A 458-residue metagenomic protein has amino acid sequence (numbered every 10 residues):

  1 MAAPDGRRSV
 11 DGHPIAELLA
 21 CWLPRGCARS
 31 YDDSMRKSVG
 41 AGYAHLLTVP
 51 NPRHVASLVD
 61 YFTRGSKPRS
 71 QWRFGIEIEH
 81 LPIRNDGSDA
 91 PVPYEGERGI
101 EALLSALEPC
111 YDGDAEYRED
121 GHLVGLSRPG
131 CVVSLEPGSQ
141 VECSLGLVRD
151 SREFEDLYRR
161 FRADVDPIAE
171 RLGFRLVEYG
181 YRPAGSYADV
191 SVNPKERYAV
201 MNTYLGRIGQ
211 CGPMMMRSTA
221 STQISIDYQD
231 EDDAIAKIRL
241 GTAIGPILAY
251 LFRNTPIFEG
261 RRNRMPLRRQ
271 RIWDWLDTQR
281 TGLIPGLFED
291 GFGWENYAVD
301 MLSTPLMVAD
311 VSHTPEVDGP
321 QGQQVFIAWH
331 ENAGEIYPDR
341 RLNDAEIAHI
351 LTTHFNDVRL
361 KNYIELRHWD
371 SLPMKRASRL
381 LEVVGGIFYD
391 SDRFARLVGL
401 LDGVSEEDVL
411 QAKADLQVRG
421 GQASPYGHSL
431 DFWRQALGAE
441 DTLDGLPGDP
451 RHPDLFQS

Functional and structural regions predicted by a protein language model:
M1-V10, P14, P24: Compositionally biased, low-complexity flexible segments
G12-P14, A28, D32-D33: Short hydrophobic alpha-helical segments enriched in small aliphatic residues
L18: Cationic, low-complexity basic patches in intrinsically disordered or flexible, solvent-exposed regions
R36-Q210, S218, R253, R376 (+2 more regions): Terminal catalytic/cofactor-binding subdomain
L81, Q223-S225, E365-R367: Structured core elements
E170-R171, R175-R359: Loop-rich catalytic cores of soluble enzymes, especially ATP-dependent carboxylate-amine ligases and other
Q321-D408: Long, well-ordered mid-to-C-terminal structural blocks that present hydrophobic/aromatic surfaces
